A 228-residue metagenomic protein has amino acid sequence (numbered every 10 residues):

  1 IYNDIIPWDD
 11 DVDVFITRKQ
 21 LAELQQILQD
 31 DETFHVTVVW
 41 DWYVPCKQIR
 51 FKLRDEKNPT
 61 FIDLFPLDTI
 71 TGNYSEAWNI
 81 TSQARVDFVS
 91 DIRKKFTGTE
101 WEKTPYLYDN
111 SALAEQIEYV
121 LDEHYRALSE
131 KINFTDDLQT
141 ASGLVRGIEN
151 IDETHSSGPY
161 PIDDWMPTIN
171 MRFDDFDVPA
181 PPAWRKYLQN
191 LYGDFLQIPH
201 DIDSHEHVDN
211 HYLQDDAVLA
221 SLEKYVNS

Functional and structural regions predicted by a protein language model:
I1, L196-P199: Short, well-structured secondary-structure segments
I1-V12, I16: Active-site nucleotide-donor binding segment shared across nucleotidyl transfer reactions
R18-L21: Helix N-cap motif at beta-to-alpha junctions
L24: Conserved SAM-binding loop
L28-S82, G98-L191, I198-S228: Conserved catalytic core of two-metal-ion nucleotidyltransferases
F88-F96: A short, surface-exposed interaction/processing loop segment used at functional sites
